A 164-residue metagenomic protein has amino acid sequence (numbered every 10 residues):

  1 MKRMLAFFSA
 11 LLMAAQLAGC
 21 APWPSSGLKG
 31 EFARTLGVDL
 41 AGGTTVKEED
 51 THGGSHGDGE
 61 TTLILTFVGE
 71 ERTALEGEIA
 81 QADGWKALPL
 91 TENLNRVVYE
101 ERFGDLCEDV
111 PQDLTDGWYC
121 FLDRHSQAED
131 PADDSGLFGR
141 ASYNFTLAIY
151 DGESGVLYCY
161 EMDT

Functional and structural regions predicted by a protein language model:
M1-M4: Positively charged n-region of N-terminal signal peptides that target proteins for export
A6-S9: Internal alpha-helical transmembrane segments of multi-pass membrane proteins, especially GPCRs
L12: Flanking scaffold residues of small Cys/His-coordinated metal-binding clusters
A15-G19: C-terminal motif of bacterial Sec signal peptides marking the signal peptidase cleavage site
C20-G84: N-terminal export/targeting and maturation segments
R34-L36, G42-T45, G59-L63, L114-W118 (+2 more regions): Generic structural motif recognizing short loop/turn segments at the entrances and edges of beta-strands
V68-G69, E161-T164: Secondary-structure transition/turn motif
Q81-V156, D163: Functional cores of ribonucleases/endoribonucleases
